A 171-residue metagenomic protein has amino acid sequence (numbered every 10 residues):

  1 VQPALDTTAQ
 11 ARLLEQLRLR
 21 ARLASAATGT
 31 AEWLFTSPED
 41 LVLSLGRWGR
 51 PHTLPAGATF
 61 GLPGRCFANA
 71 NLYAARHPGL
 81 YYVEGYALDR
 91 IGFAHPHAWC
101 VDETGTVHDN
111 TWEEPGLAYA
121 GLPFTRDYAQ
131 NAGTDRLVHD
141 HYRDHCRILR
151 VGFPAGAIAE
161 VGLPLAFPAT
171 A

Functional and structural regions predicted by a protein language model:
V1-A171: A structural boundary/capping signal
